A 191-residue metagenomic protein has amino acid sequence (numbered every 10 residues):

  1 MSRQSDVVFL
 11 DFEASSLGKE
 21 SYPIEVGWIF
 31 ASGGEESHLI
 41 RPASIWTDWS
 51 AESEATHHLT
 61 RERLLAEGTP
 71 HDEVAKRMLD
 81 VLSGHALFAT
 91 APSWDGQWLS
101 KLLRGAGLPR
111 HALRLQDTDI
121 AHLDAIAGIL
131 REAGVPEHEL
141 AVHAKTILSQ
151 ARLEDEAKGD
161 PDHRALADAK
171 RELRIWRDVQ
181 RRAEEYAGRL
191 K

Functional and structural regions predicted by a protein language model:
R3-V7, D11: Charged, amphipathic alpha-helical segments
S5-D6, K19-I24, F30-L59, D80-K191: Metal-dependent phosphoesterase core characteristic of DEDDh/y 3'-5' exonuclease domains
L10-F12, E67-G68, A89-P92: Short His-Asn-centered micro-motif
F12-E20: Short acidic, Gly/Ser-rich segments with clustered Asp/Glu that frequently serve as metal-coordination loops in enzyme
A55-M78: Metal-dependent phosphoesterase signature
